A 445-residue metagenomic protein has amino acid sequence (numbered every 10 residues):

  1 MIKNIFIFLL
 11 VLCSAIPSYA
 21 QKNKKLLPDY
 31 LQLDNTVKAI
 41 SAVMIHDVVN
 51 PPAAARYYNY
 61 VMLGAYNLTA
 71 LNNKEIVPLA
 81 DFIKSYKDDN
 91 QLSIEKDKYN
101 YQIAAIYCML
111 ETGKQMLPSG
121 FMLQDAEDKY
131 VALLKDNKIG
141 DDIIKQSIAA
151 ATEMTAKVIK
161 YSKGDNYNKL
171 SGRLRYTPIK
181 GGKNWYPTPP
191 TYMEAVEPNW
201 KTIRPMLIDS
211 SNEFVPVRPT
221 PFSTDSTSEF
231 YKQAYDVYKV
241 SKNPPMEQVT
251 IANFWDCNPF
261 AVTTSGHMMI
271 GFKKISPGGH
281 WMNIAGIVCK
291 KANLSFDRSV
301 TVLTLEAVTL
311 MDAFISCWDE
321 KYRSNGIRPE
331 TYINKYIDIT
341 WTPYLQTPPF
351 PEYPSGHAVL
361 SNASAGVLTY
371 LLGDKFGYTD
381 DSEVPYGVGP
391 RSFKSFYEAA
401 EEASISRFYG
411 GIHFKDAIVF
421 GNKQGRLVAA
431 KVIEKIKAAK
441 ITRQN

Functional and structural regions predicted by a protein language model:
M1-K24: Bacterial Sec-dependent N-terminal signal peptides
Q21-N445: Acidic/polar surface patches and capping/hinge elements
